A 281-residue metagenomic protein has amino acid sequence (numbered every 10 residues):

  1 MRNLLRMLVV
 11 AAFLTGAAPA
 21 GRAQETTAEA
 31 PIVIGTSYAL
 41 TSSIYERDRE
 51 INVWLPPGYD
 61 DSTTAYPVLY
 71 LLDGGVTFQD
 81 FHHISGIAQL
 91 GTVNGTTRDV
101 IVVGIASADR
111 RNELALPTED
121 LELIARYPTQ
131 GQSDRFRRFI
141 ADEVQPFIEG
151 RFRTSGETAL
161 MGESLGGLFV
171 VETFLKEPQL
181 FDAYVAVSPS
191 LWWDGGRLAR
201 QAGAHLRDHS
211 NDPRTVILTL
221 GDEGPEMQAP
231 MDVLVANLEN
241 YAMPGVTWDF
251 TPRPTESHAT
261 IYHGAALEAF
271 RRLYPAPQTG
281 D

Functional and structural regions predicted by a protein language model:
M1-R2: N-terminal secretory signal peptides that target proteins for export/translocation
R6-L14: Hydrophobic helical h-region of N-terminal Sec-dependent signal peptides in bacterial secretory/periplasmic proteins
A17-A18, V185: Prokaryotic Sec-type signal peptides and long signal-anchor helices with extended Leu/Ile/Val-rich h-regions
P19-A23: Sec/Tat signal peptide C-region and signal peptidase I cleavage site
Q24-D281: Non-catalytic cap/lid and distal C-terminal segments of serine-dependent acyl enzymes
